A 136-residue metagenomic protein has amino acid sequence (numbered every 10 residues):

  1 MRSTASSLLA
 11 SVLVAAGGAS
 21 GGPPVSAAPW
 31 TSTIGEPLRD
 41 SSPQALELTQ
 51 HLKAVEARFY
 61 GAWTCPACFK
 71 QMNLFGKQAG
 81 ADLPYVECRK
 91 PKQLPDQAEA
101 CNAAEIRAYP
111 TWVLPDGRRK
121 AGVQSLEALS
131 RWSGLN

Functional and structural regions predicted by a protein language model:
M1-L9: Bacterial N-terminal signal peptides that target proteins for export
A15-P23: C-terminal segment of classical bacterial N-terminal signal peptides
P23-Q50: N-terminal leader/targeting and pre-domain segments
S41-D82: Local sequence-structure signature of Cys/Sec-based thiol-disulfide redox active-site neighborhoods
R58-G61, P84-Y85, T111-V113, R119: Structural recognition of the beta-strand scaffold that forms the well-ordered cores of secreted hydrolase catalytic
F69, K90-A100: Structural microenvironment flanking redox-active thiols in thiol-disulfide oxidoreductases
C101-V113: Structural micro-motif
V113-N136: Non-catalytic, surface beta->alpha helical segment in thiol-disulfide oxidoreductase systems
